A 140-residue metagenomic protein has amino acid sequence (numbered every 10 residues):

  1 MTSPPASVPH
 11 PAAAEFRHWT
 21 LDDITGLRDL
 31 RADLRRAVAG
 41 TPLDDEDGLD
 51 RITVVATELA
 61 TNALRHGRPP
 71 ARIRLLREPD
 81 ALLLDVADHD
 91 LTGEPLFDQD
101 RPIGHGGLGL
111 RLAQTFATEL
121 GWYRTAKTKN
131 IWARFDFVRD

Functional and structural regions predicted by a protein language model:
M1-D22, L64-D140: Conserved beta-strand-loop-beta-strand hairpin that lines the nucleotide-binding pocket of ATP/GTP-utilizing enzymes
E15-A37, T41: Extended, non-globular alpha-helical segments
A32-T57: Conserved short strand/loop->alpha-helix "switch" segment adjacent to the catalytic nucleotide/phosphoryl-transfer site
G40-D44, N62-A63, Y123: Histidine kinase transmitter module recognition
V55-A56, A60-H66: Short, well-structured hydrophobic secondary-structure segments
